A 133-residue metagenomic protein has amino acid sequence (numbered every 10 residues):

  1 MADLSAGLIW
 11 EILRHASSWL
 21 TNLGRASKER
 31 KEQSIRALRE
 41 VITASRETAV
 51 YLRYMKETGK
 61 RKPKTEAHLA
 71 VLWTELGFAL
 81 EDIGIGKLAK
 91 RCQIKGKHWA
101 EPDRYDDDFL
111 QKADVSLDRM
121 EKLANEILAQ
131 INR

Functional and structural regions predicted by a protein language model:
M1-S27: Short, cationic, amphipathic peptide segments
E11, K31, Y51, M55 (+3 more regions): Solvent-exposed, well-ordered amphipathic alpha-helical segments that flank/support binding or catalytic loops
I12-H15, A44-E47, Y51, L72 (+1 more regions): Amphipathic, well-ordered alpha-helical segments in soluble domains
N22-K64: Amphipathic, membrane-active segments
Y51-Y54, A79, E126, Q130: Amphipathic, soluble alpha-helical interaction motifs
P63-S116: Interfacial alpha-helical end/capping and short helix-turn segments at domain and membrane boundaries
A113-R133: Alpha-helical transmembrane segments and their immediate juxtamembrane flanks in integral membrane proteins
